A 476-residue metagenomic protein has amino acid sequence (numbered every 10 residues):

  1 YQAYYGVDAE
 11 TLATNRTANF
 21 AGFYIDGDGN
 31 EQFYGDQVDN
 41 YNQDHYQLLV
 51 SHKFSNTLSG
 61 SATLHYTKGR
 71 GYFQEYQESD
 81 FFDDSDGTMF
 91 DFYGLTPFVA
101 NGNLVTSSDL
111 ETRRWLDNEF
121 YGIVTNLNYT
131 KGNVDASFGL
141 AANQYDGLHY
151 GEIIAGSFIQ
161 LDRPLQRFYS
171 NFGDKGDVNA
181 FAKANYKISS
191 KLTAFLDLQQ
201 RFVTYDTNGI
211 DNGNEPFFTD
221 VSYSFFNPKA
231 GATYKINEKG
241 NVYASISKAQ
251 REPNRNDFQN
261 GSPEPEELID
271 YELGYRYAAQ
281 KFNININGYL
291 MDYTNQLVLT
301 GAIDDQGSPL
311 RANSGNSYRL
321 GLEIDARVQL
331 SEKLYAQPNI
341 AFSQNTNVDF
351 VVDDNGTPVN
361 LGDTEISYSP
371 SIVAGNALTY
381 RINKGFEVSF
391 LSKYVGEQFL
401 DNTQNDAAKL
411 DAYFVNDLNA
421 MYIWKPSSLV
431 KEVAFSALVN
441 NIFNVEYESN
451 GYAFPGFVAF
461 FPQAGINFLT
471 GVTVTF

Functional and structural regions predicted by a protein language model:
Y41-F73, Q77-I210, K235, F282-G288 (+2 more regions): Face-selective signature of the C-terminal outer-membrane beta-barrel domain
H52, N128-K131, G176, A182-K187 (+11 more regions): Residue-level signature of outer-membrane beta-barrel architecture
K53, S59-H65, T233-K235, N241-S247 (+5 more regions): Membrane-embedded beta-barrel scaffold of Gram-negative outer-membrane proteins
S55-T57, K131-V134, S189-T193, R201 (+10 more regions): Outer-membrane beta-barrel channels and translocator barrels
G60-L64, A136-L140, A194-L196, V242-A244 (+7 more regions): Transmembrane beta-strands of outer-membrane beta-barrel proteins
Y66-R70, K131, A142-L148, Q200-D206 (+9 more regions): Transmembrane beta-strands of outer-membrane beta-barrel pores
S190, L290-D292, A312-T403, T473: Gram-negative outer-membrane beta-barrel transporters
D292-T294, K333-A336, Q344-T346, Y394-L400 (+1 more regions): C-terminal beta-signal and adjacent terminal beta-strands/loops of Gram-negative outer-membrane beta-barrel proteins
